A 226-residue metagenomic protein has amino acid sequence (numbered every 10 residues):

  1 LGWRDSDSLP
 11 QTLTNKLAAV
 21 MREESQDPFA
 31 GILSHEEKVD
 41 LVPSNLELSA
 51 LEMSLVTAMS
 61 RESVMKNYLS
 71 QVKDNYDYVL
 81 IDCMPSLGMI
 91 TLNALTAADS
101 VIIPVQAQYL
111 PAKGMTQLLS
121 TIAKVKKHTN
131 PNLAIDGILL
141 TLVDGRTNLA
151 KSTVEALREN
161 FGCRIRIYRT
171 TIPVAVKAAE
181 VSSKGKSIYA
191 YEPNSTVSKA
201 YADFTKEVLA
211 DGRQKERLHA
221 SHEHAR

Functional and structural regions predicted by a protein language model:
L1-R226: P-loop NTP-binding core
